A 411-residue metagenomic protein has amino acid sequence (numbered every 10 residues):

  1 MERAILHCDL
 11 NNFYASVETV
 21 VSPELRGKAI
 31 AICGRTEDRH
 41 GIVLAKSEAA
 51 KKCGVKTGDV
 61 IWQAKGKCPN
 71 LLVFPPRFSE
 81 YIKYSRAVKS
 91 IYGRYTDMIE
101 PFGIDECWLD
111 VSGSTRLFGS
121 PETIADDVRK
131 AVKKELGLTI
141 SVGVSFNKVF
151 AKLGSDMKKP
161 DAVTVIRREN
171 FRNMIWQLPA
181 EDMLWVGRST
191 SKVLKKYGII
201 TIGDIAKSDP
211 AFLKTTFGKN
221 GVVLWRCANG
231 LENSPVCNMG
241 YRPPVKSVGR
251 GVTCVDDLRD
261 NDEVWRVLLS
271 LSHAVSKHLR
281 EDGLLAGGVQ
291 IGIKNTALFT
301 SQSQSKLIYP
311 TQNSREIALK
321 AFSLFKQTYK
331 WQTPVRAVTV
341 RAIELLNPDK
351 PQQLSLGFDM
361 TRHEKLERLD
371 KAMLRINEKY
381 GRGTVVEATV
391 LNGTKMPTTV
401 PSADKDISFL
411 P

Functional and structural regions predicted by a protein language model:
M1-R226, V236-M239, K277, T361-P411: Gly/Gly-Pro- and Ser/Thr-rich, intrinsically disordered tail segments characteristic of DNA damage-repair and tolerance
F13, T36-R39, T296-F299, L345-D349: Short, charged/polar surface micro-motifs in flexible loops or helix N-caps
K28, I140, D161, G287-V289 (+2 more regions): Change "...and in nucleic-acid phosphodiester-cleaving endonucleases..." to "...and in nucleic-acid processing enzymes
L72-V73, F299-Q304, K350-P351: Short small-residue beta-strand/loop micro-motif enriched in glycine and branched aliphatics
W108-G113, Q302-K306, Q353-F358: Short, hydrophobic beta-strand segments
F146-V149, C227-L231, L285-T296, V335-L346 (+1 more regions): A glycine-rich phosphate-binding loop feature that marks nucleotide/adenosyl-phosphate handling sites
T190-V335, L410: DNA-contacting surface of Y-family translesion DNA polymerases
E316, F322-K379: C-terminal hydrophobic structural anchor segments that stabilize assembly/packing rather than catalytic chemistry
